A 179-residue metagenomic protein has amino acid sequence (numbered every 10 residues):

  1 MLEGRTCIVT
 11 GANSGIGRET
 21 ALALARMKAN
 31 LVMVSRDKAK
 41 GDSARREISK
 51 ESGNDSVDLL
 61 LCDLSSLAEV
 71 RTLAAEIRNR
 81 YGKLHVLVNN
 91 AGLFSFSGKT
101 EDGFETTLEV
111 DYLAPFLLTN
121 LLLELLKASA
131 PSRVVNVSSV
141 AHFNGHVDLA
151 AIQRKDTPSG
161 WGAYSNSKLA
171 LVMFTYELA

Functional and structural regions predicted by a protein language model:
M1-A179: Rossmann-fold NAD(P)H-dependent dehydrogenase/reductase core
